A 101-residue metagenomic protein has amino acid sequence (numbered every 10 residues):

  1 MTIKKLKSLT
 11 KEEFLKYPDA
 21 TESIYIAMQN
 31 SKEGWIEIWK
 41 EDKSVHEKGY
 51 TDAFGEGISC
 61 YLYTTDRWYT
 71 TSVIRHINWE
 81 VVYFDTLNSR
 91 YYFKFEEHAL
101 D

Functional and structural regions predicted by a protein language model:
M1-K43: N-terminal "domain-start" segment
K4-K7, C60, D85: Intrinsic-disorder/low-complexity peptide segments enriched for small residues
L15, S23, K48, S59-Y61 (+3 more regions): Intrinsically disordered, low-complexity segments enriched in small/polar residues
N30-I77: Short, basic/low-complexity N-terminal boundary segments at the transition from targeting/disordered tails
Y69-D101: Short, compact, well-ordered microdomains
